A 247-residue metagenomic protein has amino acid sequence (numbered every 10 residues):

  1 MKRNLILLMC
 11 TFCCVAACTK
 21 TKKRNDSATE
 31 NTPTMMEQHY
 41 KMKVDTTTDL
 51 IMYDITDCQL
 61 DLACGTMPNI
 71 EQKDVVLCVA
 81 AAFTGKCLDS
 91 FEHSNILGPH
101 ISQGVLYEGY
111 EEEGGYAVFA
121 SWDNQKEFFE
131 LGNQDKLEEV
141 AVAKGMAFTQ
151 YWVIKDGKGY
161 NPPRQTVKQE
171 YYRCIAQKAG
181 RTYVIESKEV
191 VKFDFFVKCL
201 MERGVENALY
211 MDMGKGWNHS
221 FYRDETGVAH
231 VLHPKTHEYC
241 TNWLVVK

Functional and structural regions predicted by a protein language model:
N4-C13: Sec-dependent N-terminal signal peptides
V15-A17: C-terminal motif of bacterial Sec signal peptides marking the signal peptidase cleavage site
K20-E111, I185: Zymogen propeptides
F83-T84, G214-G216: Catalytic metal-binding/acid-base residues of hydrolase active sites
L88-N161: Active-site-adjacent helix-turn-beta-strand microarchitecture at beta-sheet edges that either contains or buttresses
F91-Y110, T166, Q177, R181-V190 (+3 more regions): Conserved, well-ordered active-site substructure
G114-Y116, Q169-C174, C240-T241: Short glycine-rich loop/turn motifs
T149-A179: Conserved beta-alpha junction segments in alpha/beta enzyme cores
